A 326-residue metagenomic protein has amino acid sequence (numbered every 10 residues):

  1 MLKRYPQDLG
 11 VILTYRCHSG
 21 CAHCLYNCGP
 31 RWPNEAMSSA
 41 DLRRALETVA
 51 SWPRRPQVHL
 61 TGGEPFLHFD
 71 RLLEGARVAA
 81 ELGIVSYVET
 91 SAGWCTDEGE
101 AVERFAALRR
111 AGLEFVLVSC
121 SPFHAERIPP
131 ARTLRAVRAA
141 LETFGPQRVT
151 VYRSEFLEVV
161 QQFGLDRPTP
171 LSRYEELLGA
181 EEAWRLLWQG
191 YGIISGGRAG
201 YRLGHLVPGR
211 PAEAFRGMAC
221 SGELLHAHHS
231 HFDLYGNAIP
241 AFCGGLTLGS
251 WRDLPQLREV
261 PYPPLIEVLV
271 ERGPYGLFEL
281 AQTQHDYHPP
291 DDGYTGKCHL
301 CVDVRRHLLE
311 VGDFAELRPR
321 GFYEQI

Functional and structural regions predicted by a protein language model:
M1-K3, Q7, S19, L246 (+2 more regions): Flexible, acidic/Gly-rich N-terminal and inter-domain linker regions that tether and position cofactor-handling modules
M1-S91, C95-V102, F115: Conserved alpha-helical substructure of the radical SAM core
H18, P65, F123, F156-E158 (+2 more regions): Short, solvent-exposed loop/turn segments at secondary-structure junctions
A36-L46, D313-Q325: Short cysteine/histidine-rich metal-coordination sites, predominantly Zn2+-binding motifs
T61, V304, V311-F314: Short glycine-rich or small-residue beta-strand-to-loop segments that form or flank ligand, phosphate, metal/Fe-S
L67-L224: Conserved AdoMet/S-adenosylmethionine-binding subsite of the radical SAM
E182-R306: Accessory C-terminal segments flanking Radical SAM cores
